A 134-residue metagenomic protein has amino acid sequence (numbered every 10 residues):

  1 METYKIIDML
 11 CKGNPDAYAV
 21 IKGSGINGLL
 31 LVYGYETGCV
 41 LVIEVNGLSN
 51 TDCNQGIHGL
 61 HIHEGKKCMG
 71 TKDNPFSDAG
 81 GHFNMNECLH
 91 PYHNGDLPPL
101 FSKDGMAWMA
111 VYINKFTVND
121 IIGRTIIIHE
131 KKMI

Functional and structural regions predicted by a protein language model:
M1-I134: N-terminal leader/targeting pre-sequences
